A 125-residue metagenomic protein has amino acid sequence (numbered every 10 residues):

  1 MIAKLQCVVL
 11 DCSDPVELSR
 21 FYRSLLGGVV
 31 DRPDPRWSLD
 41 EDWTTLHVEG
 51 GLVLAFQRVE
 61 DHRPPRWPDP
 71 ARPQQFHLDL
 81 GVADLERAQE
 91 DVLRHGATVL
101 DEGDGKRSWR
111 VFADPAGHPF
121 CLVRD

Functional and structural regions predicted by a protein language model:
I2-A3, V9-L54, R87-E90, R94 (+2 more regions): Core segments of cupin and vicinal oxygen chelate
Q6-V8, F76-H77: Short active-site oxyanion
L46-G50, F112-P115, D125: Active-site beta-strand termini and strand-to-loop segments that position acidic
D61-W67: A short, acidic/glycine-rich surface segment
D69-V92: Mid-chain, well-packed structural core segment of small domains
G103, L122-D125: Short beta->alpha transition motifs characteristic of CBS
